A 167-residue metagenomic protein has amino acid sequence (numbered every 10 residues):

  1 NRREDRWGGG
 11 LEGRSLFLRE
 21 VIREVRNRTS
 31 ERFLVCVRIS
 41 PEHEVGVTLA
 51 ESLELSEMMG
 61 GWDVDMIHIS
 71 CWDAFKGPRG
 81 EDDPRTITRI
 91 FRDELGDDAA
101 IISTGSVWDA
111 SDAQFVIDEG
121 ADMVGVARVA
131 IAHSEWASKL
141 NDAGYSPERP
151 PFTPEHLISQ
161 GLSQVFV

Functional and structural regions predicted by a protein language model:
N1-V167: Flavin-dependent oxidoreductase catalytic cores
